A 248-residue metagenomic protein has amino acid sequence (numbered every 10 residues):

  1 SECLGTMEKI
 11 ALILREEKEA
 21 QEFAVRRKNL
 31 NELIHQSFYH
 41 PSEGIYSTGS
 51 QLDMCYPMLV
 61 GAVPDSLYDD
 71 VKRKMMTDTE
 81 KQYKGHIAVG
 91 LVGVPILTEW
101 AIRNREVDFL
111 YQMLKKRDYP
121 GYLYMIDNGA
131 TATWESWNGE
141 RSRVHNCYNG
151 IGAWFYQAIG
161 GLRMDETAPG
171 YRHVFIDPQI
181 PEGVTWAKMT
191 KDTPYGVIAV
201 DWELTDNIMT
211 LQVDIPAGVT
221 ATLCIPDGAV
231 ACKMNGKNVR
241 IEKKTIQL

Functional and structural regions predicted by a protein language model:
E2-R143: Catalytic cores of carbohydrate-active enzymes
K9-A11, A24-V25, L33, D108-L248: Non-catalytic C-terminal accessory modules of carbohydrate-active enzymes
